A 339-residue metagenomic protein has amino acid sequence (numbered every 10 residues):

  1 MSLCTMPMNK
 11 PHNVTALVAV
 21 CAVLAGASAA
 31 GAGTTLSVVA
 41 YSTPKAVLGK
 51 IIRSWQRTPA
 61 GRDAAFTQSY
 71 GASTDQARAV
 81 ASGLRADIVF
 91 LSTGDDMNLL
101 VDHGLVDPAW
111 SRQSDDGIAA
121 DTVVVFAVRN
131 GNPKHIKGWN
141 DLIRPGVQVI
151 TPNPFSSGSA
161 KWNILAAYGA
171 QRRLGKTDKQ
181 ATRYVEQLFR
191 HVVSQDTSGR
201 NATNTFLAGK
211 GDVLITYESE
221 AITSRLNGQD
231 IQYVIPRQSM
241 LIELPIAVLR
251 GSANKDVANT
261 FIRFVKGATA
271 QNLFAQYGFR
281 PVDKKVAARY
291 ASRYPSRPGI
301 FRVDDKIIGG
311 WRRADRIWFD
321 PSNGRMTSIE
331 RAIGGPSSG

Functional and structural regions predicted by a protein language model:
L3-L17: Bacterial N-terminal signal peptides that target proteins for export
A16-G26: Bacterial N-terminal signal peptides
G33-S156, G334: N-terminal segment of the mature folded domain
V38, T43-G49, P154-T182: Bilobed "Venus flytrap"/periplasmic-binding protein-like clamshell domains and structurally analogous long
I118-V123, V185-F189, D196-T197, L226-N259 (+1 more regions): Periplasmic-binding protein-like
G131-G138, S156, G169-T177, G251-A258: Short helix-loop capping/hinge motifs at secondary-structure junctions, enriched in acidic/polar residues
L174-R237: Ligand-binding pocket segment of bilobal, Venus flytrap-like solute-binding proteins
D256-G339: Extracellular/periplasmic juxtamembrane helices and adjacent flexible linkers that interface with membrane partners
